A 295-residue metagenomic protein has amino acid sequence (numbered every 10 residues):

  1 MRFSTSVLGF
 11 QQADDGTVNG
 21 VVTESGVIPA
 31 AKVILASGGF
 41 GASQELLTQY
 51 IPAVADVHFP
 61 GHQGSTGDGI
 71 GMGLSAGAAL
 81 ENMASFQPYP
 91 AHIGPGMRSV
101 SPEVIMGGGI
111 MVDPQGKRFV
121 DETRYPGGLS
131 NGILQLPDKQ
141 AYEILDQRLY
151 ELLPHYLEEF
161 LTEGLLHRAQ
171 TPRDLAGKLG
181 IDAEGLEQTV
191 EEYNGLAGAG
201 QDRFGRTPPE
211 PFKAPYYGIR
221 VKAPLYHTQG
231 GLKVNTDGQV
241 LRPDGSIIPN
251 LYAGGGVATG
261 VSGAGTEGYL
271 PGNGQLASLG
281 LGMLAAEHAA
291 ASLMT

Functional and structural regions predicted by a protein language model:
F3-T17: A conserved short coil-to-beta-strand element within the FAD-binding core of flavoproteins
G9, G185-G265: A glycine-rich dinucleotide-binding beta-alpha-beta segment and adjacent secondary-structure elements that constitute
V22-K32, I247-I248: Core beta-strand elements of the Rossmann-like FAD/NAD(P) dinucleotide-binding domain in flavoenzyme oxidoreductases
I28-H92, Q275: Glycine-rich loop(s) and the adjacent beta-strand/alpha-helix scaffold that form part
E45-G71, I219, V261-L293: A conserved FAD-binding loop/helix module that cradles the flavin
I70-M72, A76-G185: An anion/pyrophosphate-binding glycine-rich loop and adjacent beta-alpha core in soluble alpha-beta enzymes
V104-M106, Y226-T228, P271: Short, small/polar residue-rich loop motifs at catalytic or cofactor-binding pockets
